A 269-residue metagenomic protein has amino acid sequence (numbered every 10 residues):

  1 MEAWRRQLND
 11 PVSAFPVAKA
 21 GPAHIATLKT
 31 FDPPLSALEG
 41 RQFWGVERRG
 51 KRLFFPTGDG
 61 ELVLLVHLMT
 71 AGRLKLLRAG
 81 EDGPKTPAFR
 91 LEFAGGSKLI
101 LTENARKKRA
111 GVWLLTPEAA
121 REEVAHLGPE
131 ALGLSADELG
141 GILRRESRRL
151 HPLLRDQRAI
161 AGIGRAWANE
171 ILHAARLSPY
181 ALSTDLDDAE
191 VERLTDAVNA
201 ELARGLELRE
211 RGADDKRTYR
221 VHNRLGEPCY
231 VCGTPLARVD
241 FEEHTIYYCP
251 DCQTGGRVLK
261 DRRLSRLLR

Functional and structural regions predicted by a protein language model:
M1-A110, G133, R266-R269: Gly/Gly-Pro- and Ser/Thr-rich, intrinsically disordered tail segments characteristic of DNA damage-repair and tolerance
W4-R6, D10, P16-P34, E47 (+3 more regions): Basic, nucleic-acid-binding surfaces and adjacent catalytic neighborhoods in DNA/RNA-processing proteins
G60-A174, L182: Phosphate/anion-contacting hairpin/loop surfaces
